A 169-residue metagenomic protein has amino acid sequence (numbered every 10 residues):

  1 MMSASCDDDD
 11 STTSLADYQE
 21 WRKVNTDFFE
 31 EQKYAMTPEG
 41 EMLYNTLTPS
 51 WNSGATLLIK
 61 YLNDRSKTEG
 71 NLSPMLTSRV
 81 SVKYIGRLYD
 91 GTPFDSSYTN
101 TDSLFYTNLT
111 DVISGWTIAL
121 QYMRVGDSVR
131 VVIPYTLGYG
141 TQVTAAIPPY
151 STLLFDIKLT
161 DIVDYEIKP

Functional and structural regions predicted by a protein language model:
M2, C6-P169: Cross-family detector of peptidyl-prolyl cis-trans isomerase
